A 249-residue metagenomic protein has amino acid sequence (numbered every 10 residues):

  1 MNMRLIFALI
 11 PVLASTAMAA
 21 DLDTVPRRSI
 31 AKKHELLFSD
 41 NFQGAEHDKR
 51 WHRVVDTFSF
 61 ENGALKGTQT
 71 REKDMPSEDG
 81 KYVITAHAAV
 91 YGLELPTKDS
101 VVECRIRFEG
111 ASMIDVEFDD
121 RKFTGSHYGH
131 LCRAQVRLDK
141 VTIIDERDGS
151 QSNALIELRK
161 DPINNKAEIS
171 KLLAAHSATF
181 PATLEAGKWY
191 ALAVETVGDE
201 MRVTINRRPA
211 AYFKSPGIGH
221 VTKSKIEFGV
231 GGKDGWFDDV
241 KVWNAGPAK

Functional and structural regions predicted by a protein language model:
D21-V55, K249: Extracellular carbohydrate-recognition regions
L22-P26, I218-K249: Ligand-recognition surfaces built from glycine- and aromatic
R27-R28, A88-E94, A178-L184, E227: Beta-strand-rich interaction surfaces with strong enrichment in secreted/lumenal proteins
F42, V102-C104, G187-T196, M201-V203: Short tryptophan-centered beta-strand motifs in secreted/extracellular beta-sheet-rich domains of glycan-recognition
H47-S77: Extracellular glycan-recognition surfaces and repeat-rich motifs
E72-I163: Secretory/extracellular carbohydrate-interaction modules and structurally similar beta-sandwich "look-alikes"
Q151-A191: Short, aromatic/His-centered strand-loop micro-motif at the edge of beta-sheets
I205-K225: Short, solvent-exposed beta-strand-to-loop segments that form ligand-recognition rims of beta-rich domains
